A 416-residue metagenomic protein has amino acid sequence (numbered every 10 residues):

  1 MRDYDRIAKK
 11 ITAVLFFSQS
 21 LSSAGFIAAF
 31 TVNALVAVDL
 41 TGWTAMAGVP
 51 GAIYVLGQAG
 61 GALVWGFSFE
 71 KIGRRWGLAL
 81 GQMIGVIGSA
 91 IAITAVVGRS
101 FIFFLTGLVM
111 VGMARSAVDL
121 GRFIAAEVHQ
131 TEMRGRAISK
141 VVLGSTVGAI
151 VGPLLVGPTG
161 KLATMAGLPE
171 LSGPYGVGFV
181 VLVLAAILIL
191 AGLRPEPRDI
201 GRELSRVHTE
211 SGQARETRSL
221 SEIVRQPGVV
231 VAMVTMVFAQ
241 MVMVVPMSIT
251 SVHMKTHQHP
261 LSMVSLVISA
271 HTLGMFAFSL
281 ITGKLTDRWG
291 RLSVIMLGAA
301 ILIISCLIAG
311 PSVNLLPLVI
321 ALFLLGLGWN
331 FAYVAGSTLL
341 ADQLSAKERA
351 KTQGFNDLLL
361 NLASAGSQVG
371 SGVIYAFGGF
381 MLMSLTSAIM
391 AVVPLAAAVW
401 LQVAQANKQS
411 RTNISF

Functional and structural regions predicted by a protein language model:
S20, F101-S116, P317-F331: Hydrophobic core of transmembrane alpha-helices in multi-pass small-molecule transporters, especially MFS/SLC-type
N33, S116-Q130, F331-L344: Intracellular juxtamembrane helix-capping segments at the cytosolic ends of symmetry-related transmembrane helices
G61-R74, A277-G290, Y375: Helix-to-loop junctions at the C-terminal end of transmembrane segments in multipass secondary transporters
M83-G98, I301-V313: C-terminal ends and interior cores of transmembrane alpha-helices in multi-pass membrane transporters/permeases
F103, T131, K140-A191: Helix-loop-helix hairpin linking two adjacent transmembrane segments in secondary transporters
G107-G144: Cytoplasmic helix-loop-helix junction between adjacent transmembrane helices in 12-TM secondary transporters
V156, F179-S205, A397-Q402: C-terminal membrane-cytosol helix-exit motif in multi-pass small-molecule transporters
G192-R218, K408-I414: Flexible cytoplasmic inter-helical loops of multi-pass small-molecule transporters
